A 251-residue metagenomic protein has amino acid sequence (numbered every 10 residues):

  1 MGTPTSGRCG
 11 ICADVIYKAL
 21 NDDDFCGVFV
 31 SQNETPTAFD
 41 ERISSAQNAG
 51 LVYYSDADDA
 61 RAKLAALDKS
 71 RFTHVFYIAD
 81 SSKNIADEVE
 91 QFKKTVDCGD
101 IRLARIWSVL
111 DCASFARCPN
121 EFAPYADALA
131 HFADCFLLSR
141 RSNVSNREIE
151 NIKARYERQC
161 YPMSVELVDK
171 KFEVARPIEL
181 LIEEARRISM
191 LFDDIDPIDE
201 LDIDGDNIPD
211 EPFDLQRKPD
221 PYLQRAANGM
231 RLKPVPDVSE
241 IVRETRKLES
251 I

Functional and structural regions predicted by a protein language model:
M1, V28, W107, L137-L138 (+1 more regions): Hydrophobic/aromatic beta-strand patches that form the interior of the parallel beta-sheet core in alpha/beta enzyme
M1-E34: Glycine-rich P-loop/Walker A and Walker A-like loops and their local beta1-loop-alpha1 context in P-loop NTPases
G2-S6, V30-E34, S55, Y77-K83 (+3 more regions): Structural motif
R8-C9, E34-E41, I85, A116 (+2 more regions): Short, charged/polar "capping" segments at the starts of alpha-helices and the immediately preceding loops
C26-S31, P36-K83: Conserved nucleotide-sensing/catalytic segment adjacent to the nucleotide-binding pocket in NTP-handling enzymes
A57-A66, S114-A116, K171-P177: A short acidic, often aromatic-flanked loop/helix-cap motif at beta-alpha or helix-coil junctions that lines enzyme
K69-R71, F76-C160: Phosphate/Mg2+-binding loops and adjacent switch elements in nucleotide/diphosphate-handling enzyme cores
S145-I251: C-terminal accessory "lid"/substrate-recognition subdomains
